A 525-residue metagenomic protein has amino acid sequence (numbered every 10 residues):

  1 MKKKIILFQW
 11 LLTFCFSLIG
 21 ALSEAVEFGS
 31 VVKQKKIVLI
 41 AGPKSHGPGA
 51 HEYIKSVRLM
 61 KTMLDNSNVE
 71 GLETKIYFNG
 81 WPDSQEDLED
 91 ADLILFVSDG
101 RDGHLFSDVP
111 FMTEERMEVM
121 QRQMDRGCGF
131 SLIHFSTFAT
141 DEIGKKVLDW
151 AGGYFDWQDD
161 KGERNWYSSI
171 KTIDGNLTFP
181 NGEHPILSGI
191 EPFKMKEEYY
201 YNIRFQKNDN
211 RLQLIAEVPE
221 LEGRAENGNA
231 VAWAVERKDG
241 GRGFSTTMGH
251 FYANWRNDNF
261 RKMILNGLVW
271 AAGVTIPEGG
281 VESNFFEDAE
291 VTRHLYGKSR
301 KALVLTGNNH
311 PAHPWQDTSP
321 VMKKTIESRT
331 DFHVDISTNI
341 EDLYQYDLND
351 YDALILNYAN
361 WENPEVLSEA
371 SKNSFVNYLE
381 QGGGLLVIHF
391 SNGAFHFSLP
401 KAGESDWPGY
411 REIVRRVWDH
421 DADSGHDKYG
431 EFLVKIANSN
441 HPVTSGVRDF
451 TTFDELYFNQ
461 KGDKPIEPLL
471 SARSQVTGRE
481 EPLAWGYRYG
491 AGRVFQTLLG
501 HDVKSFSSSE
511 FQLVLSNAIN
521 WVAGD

Functional and structural regions predicted by a protein language model:
M1-L11: Bacterial N-terminal signal peptides that target proteins for export
Q9-G20: Bacterial N-terminal signal peptides
G20-A25, G29: Boundary at the C-terminal end of the N-terminal hydrophobic targeting segment
F28-K35, L59-T62, L221-A230, E236-R300 (+4 more regions): Extracellular ligand-binding/catalytic regions of CAZymes and related secreted enzymes and adhesion modules
V38-I40, K44-T140, V304, H310 (+1 more regions): Helical hinge/lid and interdomain linker segments adjacent to catalytic or ligand-binding clefts that mediate domain
H46-G49, F135, I170-G175, E220-E222 (+4 more regions): Active-site rim elements
R101-G189, N360-S445: A glycine-rich, often tryptophan-bearing local segment used as a flexible ligand/cofactor-contacting loop or short
R164-G240, E327, H333, R416 (+2 more regions): Catalytic beta-strand/loop cores that center a nucleophilic Ser/Cys/Thr and support acyl-enzyme chemistry
